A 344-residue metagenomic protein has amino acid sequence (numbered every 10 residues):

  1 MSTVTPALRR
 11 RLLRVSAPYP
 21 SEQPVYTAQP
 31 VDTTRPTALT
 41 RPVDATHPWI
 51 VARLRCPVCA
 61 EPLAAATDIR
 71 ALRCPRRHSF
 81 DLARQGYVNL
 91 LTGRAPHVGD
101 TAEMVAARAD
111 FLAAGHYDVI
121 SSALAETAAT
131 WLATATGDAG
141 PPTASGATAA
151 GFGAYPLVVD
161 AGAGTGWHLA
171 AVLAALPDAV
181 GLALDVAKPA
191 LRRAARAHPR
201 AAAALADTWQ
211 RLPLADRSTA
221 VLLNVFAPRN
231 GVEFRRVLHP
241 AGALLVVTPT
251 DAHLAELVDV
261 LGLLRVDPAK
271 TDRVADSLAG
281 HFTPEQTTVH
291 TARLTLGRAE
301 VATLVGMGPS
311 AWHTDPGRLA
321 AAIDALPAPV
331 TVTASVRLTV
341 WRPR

Functional and structural regions predicted by a protein language model:
V4-T5, R9-L12, P18, R35-V98: N-terminal auxiliary segments of SAM/dcSAM-dependent transferases
L8-T46, A129-L157: Intrinsically disordered, low-complexity terminal tails and inter-domain linkers enriched for S/T/G/P/D/E
V51-A52, V289-R344: Conserved Class I S-adenosyl-L-methionine
H97-A123, T127, W131: Class I SAM-dependent methyltransferase Rossmann-like catalytic core, especially the SAM/SAH-binding loop
P156-R211: Class I SAM-dependent methyltransferase SAM/SAH-binding core
Q210-V221: A short acidic, Gly/Pro-enriched loop at the edge of an enzyme's catalytic core that lines a small-molecule cofactor
G231-L245: A short glycine-rich, Lys/Arg-flanked "PGG" loop and its adjoining helix->strand segment in the class I
A243-A275: Conserved class I S-adenosyl-L-methionine
